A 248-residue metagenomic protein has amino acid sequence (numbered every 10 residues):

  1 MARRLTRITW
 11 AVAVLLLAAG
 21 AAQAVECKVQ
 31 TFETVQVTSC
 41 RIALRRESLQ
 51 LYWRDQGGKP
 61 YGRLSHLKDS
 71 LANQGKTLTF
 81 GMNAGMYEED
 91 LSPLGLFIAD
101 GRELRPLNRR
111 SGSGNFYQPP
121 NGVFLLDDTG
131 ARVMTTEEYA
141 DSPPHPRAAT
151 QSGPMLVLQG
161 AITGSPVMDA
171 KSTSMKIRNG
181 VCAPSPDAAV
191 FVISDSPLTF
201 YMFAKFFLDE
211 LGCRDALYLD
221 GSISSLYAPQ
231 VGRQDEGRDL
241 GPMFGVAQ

Functional and structural regions predicted by a protein language model:
M1-W10: Bacterial N-terminal signal peptides that target proteins for export
T9-A18: Bacterial N-terminal signal peptides
A21-N115: Zymogen propeptides
A43-R46, D100, L125-G130, Q159-G160 (+2 more regions): Short acidic-glycine loop/turn motifs at beta-strand connectors
R54-G57, E138-S142, S194-P197: Short, solvent-exposed aromatic-acidic interface loops
S92-V167: Active-site-adjacent helix-turn-beta-strand microarchitecture at beta-sheet edges that either contains or buttresses
L94-R110, P166-D215, S224-Q248: Conserved, well-ordered active-site substructure
